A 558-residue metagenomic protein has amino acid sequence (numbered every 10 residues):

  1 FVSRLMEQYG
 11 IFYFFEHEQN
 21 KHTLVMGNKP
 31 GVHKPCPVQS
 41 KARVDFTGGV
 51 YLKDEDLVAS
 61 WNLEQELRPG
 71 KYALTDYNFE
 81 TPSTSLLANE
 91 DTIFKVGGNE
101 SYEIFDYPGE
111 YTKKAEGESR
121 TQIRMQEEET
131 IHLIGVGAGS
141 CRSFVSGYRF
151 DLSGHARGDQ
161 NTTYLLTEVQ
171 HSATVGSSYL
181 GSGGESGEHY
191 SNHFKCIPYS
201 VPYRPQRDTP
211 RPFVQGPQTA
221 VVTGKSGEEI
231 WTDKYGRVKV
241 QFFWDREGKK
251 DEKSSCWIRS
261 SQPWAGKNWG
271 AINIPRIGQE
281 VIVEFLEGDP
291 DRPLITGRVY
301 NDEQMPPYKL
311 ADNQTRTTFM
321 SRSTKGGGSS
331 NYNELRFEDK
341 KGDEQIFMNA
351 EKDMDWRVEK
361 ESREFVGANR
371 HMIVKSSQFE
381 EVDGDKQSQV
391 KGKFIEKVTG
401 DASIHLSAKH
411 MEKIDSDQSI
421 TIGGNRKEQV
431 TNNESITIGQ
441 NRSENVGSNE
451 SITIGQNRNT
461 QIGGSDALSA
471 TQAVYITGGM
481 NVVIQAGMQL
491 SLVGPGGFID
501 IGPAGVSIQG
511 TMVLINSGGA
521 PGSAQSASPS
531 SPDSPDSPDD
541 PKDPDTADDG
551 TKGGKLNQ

Functional and structural regions predicted by a protein language model:
F1-Y199: Extended, domain-scale alpha-helical bundle/helix-rich regions
I11, F15, M26-G27, V214-Q485 (+2 more regions): Structural signature for extended repeat/solenoid scaffolds and their inter-repeat hinge/linker regions, spanning
F14, K34-P37, P69-D76, P82-A88 (+12 more regions): Short helix/loop capping segments that flank catalytic or ligand/cofactor-binding pockets
L24, K34-V38, A473-Q558: Intrinsic-disorder/coil detector with helix-boundary
E80-K113, P202-R246: Extended boundary segments
F94-S101, D312, R316, K341 (+3 more regions): Long, low-hydrophobicity, solvent-exposed regions enriched in small/turn-prone and acidic residues
E128-G135, L152, H189, S200-P205 (+2 more regions): Glycine- and acidic
Y148, R157-A220, T296-D302, P307 (+3 more regions): Acidic, low-complexity/disordered segments
